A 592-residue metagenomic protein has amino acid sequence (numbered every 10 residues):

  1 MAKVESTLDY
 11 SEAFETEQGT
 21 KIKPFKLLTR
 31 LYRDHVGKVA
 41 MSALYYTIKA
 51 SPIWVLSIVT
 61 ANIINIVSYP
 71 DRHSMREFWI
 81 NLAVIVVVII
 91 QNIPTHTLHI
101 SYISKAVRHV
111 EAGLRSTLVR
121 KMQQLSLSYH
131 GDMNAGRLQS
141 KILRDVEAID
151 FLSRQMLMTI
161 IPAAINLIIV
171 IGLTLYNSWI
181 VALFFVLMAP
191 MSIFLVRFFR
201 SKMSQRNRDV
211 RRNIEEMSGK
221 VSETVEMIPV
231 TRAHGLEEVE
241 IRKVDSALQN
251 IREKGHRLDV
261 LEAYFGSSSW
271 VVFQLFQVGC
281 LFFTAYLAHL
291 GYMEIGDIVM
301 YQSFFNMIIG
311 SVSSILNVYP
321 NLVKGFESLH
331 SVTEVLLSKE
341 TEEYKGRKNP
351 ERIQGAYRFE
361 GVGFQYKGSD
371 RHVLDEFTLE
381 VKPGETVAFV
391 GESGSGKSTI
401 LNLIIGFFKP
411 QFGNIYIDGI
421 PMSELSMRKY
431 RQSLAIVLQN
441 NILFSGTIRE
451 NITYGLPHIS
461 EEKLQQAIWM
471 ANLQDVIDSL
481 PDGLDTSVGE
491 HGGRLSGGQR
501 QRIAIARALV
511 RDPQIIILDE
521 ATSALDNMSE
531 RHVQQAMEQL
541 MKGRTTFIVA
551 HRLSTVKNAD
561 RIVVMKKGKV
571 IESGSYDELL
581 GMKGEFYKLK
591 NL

Functional and structural regions predicted by a protein language model:
M1-I53, S68-N81, L98-I103, V107 (+9 more regions): Membrane-integrated ABC transporters
E5-G19, R108, S116-S140, R144-V146 (+6 more regions): Short intracellular "coupling" helices and adjacent cytoplasmic loop segments at the cytosolic face of multi-pass
R33-D34, L127-S128, R144-S153, L157 (+8 more regions): An intracellular "coupling" helix at the cytosolic face of ABC transporter transmembrane type-1 domains
V39-T95, L175-I180, Y292-I295: Transmembrane helix-loop-helix hairpins at lipid-water interfaces of multipass membrane proteins, especially the type-1
I48-P52, L56, V86, I90-I103 (+5 more regions): Hydrophobic alpha-helical membrane-associated segments
V55-A61, V87, Q91, L157-R200 (+1 more regions): A hydrophobic transmembrane-helix motif
P229, L236, V260, M307-V335: Cytosolic ends of transmembrane helices, especially the final helix of ABC transmembrane type-1 domains
E351-L592: ABC-type nucleotide-binding domain
